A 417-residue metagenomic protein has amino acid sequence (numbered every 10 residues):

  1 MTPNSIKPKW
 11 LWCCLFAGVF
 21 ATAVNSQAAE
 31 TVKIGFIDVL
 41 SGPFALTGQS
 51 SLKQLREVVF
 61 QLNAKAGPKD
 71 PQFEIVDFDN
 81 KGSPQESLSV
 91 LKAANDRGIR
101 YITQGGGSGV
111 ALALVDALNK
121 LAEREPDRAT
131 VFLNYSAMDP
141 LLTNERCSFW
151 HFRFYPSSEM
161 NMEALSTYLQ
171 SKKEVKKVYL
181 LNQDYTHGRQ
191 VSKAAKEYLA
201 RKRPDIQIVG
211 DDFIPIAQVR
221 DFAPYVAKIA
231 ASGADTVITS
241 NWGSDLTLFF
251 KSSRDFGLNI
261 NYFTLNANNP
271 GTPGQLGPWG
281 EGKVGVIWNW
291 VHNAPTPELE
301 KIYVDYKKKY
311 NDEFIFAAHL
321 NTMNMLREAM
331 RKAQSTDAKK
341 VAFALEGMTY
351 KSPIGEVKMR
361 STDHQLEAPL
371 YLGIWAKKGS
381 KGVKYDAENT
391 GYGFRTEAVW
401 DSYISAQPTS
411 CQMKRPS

Functional and structural regions predicted by a protein language model:
W12-T22: Bacterial N-terminal signal peptides
A29-V32, L52-I75, A200-D205: Signal peptide-proximal N-terminal region of secreted/periplasmic/extracellular or secretory-lumen proteins
V32, T349-S417: Solvent-exposed, acidic/polar segments of extracytosolic/periplasmic ligand-binding ectodomains
G35-R56, F78-Q85, G106-G107, L181-Q190 (+2 more regions): Extracytoplasmic "Venus flytrap"
L46-S51, K65-L142, F154, P215-F222: Beta-alpha junction/loop-to-helix N-cap segments that form part of ligand/metal-binding clefts
E86-S89, P140-L141, F149-G257, H292-K301: Extracellular/periplasmic Venus flytrap/periplasmic-binding protein
A94-S108, E125-Y135, K177-N182, G233-G243 (+4 more regions): Periplasmic-binding protein-like
S148, F250-T322, R331-T336, D386-P416: Extracellular/periplasmic periplasmic-binding protein-like sensory domains
